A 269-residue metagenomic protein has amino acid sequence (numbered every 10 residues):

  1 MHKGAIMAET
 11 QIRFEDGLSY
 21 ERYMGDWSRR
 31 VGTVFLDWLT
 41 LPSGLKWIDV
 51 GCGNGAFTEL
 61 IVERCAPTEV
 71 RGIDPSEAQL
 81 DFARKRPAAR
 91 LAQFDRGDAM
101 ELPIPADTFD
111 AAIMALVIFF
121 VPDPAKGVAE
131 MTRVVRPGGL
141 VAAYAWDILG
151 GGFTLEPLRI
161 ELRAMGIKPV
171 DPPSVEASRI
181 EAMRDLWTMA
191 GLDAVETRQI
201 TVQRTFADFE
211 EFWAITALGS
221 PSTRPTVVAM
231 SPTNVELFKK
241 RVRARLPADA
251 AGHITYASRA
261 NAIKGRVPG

Functional and structural regions predicted by a protein language model:
M1-L18: N-terminal, positively charged/glycine-rich alpha-helical extensions of SAM-dependent methyltransferases
E9-R13, W27, N54-A56, S174-G269: Conserved Class I S-adenosyl-L-methionine
D26-L45, L60, R64: Conserved alpha-helix/loop element of class I SAM-dependent methyltransferases that forms part of the SAM/SAH-binding
T40-P42, C65-A66, A88, P122 (+1 more regions): Short conserved AdoMet
K46-L102, K126: Class I SAM-dependent methyltransferase SAM/SAH-binding core
M100-A111: A short acidic, Gly/Pro-enriched loop at the edge of an enzyme's catalytic core that lines a small-molecule cofactor
D110-P124, D147: A short SAM/SAH-binding and catalytic strip from SAM-dependent methyltransferases
A125-K126, T132-A207, T223, V227: Conserved catalytic/acceptor-binding region of the Class I
